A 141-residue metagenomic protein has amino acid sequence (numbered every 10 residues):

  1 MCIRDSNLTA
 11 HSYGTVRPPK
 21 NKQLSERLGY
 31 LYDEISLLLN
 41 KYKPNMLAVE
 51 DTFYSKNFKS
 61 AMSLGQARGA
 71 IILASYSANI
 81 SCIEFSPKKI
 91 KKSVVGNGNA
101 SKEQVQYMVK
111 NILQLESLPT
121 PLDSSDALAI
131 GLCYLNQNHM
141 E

Functional and structural regions predicted by a protein language model:
M1: Sequence context surrounding c-type heme c attachment/ligation sites in exported
R4-E141: Phosphate- and other anionic-substrate recognition elements at nucleic-acid/protein interfaces
